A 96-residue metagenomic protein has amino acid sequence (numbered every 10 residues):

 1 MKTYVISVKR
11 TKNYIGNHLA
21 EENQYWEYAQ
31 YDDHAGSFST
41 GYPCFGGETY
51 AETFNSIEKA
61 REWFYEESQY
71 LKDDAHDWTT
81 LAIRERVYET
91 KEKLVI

Functional and structural regions predicted by a protein language model:
M1-E48: Short aromatic-glycine-(Arg/Gly/Cys) micro-motifs in beta-strand/loop hairpins
G47-I96: Short, mixed-charge low-complexity intrinsically disordered segments
